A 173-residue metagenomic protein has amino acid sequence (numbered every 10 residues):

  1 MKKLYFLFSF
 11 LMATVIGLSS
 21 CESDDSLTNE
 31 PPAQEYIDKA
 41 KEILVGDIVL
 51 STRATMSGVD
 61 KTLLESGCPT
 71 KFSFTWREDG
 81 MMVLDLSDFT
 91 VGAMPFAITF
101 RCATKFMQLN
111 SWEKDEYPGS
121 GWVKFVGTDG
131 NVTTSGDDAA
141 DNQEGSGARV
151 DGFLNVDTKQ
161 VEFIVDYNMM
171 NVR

Functional and structural regions predicted by a protein language model:
K3-F6, V15-V49, V165-R173: Bacterial Sec-dependent N-terminal signal peptides
S9-F10: Outer/extracellular conduits and scaffolds centered on Gram-negative outer-membrane beta-barrels
Q34-C68, W76: Long, hydrophobic N-terminal alpha-helical segment
Y36-D38, L44, C102-W112, R149 (+1 more regions): Edge beta-strand at a domain terminus
T52-G58, E78, T90, L154-V156 (+1 more regions): Beta-strand elements of well-folded, non-transmembrane domains
T62-G145: Predominantly extracellular/secreted and cell-surface proteins with exposed, flexible low-complexity segments
A139, V150-D151: Beta-strand-rich interaction surfaces with strong enrichment in secreted/lumenal proteins
G145, F153-L154: Helix-rich interaction surfaces within compact, conserved domain-sized segments that mediate assembly or partner
